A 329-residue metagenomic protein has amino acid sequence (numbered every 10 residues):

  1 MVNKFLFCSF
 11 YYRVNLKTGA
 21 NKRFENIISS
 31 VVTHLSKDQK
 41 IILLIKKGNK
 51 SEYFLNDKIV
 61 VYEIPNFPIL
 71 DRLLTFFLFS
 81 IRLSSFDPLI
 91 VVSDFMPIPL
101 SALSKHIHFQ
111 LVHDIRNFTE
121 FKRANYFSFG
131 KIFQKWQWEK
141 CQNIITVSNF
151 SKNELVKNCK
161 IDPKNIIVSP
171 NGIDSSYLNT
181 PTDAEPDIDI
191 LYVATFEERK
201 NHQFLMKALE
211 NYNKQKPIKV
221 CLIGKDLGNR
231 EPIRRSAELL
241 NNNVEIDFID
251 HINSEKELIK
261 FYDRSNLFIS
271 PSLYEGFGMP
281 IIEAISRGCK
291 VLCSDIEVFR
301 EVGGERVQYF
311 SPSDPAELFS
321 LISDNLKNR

Functional and structural regions predicted by a protein language model:
V2-R329: Carbohydrate transferase catalytic cores enriched for Leloir-type hexosyltransferases
